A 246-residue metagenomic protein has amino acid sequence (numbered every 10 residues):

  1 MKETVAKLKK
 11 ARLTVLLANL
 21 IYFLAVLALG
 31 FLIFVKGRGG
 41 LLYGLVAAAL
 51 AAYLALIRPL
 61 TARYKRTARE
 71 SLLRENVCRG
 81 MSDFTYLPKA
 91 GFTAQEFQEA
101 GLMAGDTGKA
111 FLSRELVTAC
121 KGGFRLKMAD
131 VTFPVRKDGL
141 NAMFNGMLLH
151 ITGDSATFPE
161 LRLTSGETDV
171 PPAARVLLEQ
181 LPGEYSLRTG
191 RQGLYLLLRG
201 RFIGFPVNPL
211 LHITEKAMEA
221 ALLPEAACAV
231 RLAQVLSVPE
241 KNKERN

Functional and structural regions predicted by a protein language model:
M1-V15: Cytosolic juxtamembrane N-terminal segments of multi-pass membrane proteins
T4-V5, A49-A52: Short amphipathic alpha-helical segments, especially helix-boundary/capping motifs
L13, A51-N76: Transmembrane-cytosolic junction motif
L13-F23: Select subsegments of transmembrane alpha-helices in polytopic membrane proteins, especially boundary-proximal
L24-G30: Hydrophobic, membrane-inserted alpha-helices
L29, Y64, A68, A173-L177: Generic structural signal of hydrophobic/aromatic residues within well-ordered alpha-helices of folded domains
L32-A49: Hydrophobic alpha-helical transmembrane segments
L72-N246: Charged, low-complexity intrinsically disordered regions
